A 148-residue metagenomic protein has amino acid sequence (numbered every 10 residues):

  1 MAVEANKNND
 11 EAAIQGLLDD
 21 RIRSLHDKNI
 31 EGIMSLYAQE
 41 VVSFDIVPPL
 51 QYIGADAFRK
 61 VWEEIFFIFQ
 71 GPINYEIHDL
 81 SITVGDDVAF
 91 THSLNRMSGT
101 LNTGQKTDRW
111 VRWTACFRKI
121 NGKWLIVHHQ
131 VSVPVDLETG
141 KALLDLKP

Functional and structural regions predicted by a protein language model:
A2-S35, V42-P148: A beta-strand edge to alpha-helix "cap/lid" segment located at domain peripheries
